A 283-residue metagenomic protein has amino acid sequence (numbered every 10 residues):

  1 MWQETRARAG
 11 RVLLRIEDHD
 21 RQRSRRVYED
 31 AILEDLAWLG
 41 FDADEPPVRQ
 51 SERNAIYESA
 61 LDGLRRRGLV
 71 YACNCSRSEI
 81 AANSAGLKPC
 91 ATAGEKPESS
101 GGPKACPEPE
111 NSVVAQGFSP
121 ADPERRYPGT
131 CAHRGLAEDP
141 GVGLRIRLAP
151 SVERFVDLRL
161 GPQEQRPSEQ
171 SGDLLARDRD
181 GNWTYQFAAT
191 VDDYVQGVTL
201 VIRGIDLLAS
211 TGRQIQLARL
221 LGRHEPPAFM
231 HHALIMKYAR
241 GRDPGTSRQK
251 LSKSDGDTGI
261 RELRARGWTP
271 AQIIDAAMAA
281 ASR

Functional and structural regions predicted by a protein language model:
M1-P89, D122, I205-H224: N-terminal Rossmann-like or analogous alpha/beta NTP/dinucleotide-binding catalytic cores that position adenine
L13-D20, F229-A233, R283: Short alpha-helical "patches" and their helix-cap loops
E79-E95, S119-S252, G259-R264: Active-site cores that bind ATP or allylic diphosphates and position pyrophosphate for catalysis
G86-P89, S100-A105, Q116-G117: N-terminal basic, low-structured, amphipathic or hydrophobic segments
C106, V113, R242, S282-R283: Short, low-complexity, intrinsically disordered N-terminal peptides in bacterial proteins
S247-R283: Conserved catalytic-core subdomain
